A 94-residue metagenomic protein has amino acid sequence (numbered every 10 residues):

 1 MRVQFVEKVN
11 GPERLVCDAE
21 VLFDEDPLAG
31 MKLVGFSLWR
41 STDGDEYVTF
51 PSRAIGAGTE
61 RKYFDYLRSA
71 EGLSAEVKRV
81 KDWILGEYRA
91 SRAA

Functional and structural regions predicted by a protein language model:
M1-A94: Single-stranded nucleic acid-binding surfaces, predominantly the OB-fold ssDNA-binding core
